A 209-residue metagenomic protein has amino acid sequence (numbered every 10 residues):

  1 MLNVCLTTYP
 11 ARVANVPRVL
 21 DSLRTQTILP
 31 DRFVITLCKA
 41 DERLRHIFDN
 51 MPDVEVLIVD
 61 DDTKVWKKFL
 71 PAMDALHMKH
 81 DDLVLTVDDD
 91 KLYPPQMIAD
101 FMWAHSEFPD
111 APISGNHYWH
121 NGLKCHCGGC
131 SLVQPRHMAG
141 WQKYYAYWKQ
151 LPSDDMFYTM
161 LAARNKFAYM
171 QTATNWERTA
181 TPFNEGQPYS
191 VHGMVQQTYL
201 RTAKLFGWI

Functional and structural regions predicted by a protein language model:
M1, T7, A14-V19, Y145-I209: C-terminal catalytic/acceptor-binding lobe
M1-N15, V19, A40, V56-I58 (+4 more regions): Catalytic phosphate/metal-binding cores of nucleic-acid and nucleotide-processing enzymes, i.e., regions that mediate
V19-D31: Short, acidic, metal-binding catalytic loop of nucleotide-sugar glycosyltransferases
D31-R32, L83: Residues at the starts of beta-strands that form the adenosine-phosphate
T36-D81: Active-site-proximal specificity loops/subdomain of glycosyltransferases
H80-L92: Short beta-strand-to-loop acidic/aromatic patch adjacent to the donor-nucleotide binding site
P95-W119: Conserved donor-nucleotide/metal-binding helix-loop-beta segment in metal-dependent transferases, i.e., the alpha-helix
C125-K143: Conserved nucleotide-sugar donor-binding and metal-coordinating catalytic region shared by glycosyltransferases
